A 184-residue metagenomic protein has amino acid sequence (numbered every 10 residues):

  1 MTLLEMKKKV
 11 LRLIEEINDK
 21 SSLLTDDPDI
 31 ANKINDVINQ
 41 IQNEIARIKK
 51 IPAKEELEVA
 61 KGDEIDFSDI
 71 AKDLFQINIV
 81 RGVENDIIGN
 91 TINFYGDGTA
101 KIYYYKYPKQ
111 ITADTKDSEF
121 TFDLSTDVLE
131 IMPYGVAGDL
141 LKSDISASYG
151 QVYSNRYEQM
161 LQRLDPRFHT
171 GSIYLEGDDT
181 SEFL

Functional and structural regions predicted by a protein language model:
M1-L184: Glycine-enriched, solvent-exposed interface loops adjoining structured elements
